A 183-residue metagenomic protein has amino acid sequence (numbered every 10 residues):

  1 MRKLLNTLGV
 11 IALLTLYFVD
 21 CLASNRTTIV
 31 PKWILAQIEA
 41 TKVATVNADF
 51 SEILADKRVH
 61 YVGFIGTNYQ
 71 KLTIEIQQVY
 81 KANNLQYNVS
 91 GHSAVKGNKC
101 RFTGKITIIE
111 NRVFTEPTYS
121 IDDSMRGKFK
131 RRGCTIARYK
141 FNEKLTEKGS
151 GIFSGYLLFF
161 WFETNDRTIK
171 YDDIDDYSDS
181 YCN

Functional and structural regions predicted by a protein language model:
M1-L8: Bacterial N-terminal signal peptides that target proteins for export
G9-Y17: Bacterial N-terminal signal peptides
C21-A23: Boundary at the C-terminal end of the N-terminal hydrophobic targeting segment
N25-E75, V89-S93, E116-P117, D123-L157 (+2 more regions): Tryptophan-anchored aromatic micro-motifs
Q77, I106-T107: Extended lipid/amphipathic-ligand handling interfaces
N84-N88: Short linear interaction motifs
S93-I106: Mid-length scaffold segments of soluble, non-membrane domains
Y171-D176: Intrinsically disordered, low-complexity, charge-dense segments enriched in Lys/Arg and Glu/Asp interspersed
